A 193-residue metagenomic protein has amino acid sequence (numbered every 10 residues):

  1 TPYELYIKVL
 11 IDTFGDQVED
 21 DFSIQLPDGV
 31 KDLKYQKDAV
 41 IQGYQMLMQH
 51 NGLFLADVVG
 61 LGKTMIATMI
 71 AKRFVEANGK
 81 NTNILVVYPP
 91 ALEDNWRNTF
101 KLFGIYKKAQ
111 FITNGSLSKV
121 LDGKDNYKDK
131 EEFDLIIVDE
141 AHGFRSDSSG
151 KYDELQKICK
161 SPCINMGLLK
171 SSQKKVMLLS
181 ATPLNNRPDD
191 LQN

Functional and structural regions predicted by a protein language model:
T1-T13, Y44: Accessory nucleic-acid engagement/destabilization modules that flank
F14-K34, I41, K63-Q173: SF2 helicase/translocase NTPase motor core, specifically the RecA-like lobe 1 inter-motif segment between Walker
D38-G52: N-terminal flanking helix/linker immediately upstream of nucleotide/cofactor-binding cores
M48-L55, T82, K174-K175: Pre-Walker A (Motif I) flank of P-loop NTPase domains
H50-I70: Walker A/P-loop
V59, L168-P188: Conserved helicase ATPase motor motifs in RecA-like P-loop NTPase domains
T68, R187-N193: PAPS/PAP-binding and catalytic site of the sulfotransferase fold
F133, M177-L179, Q192: Inter-lobe connector of SF1/SF2 helicase motors
